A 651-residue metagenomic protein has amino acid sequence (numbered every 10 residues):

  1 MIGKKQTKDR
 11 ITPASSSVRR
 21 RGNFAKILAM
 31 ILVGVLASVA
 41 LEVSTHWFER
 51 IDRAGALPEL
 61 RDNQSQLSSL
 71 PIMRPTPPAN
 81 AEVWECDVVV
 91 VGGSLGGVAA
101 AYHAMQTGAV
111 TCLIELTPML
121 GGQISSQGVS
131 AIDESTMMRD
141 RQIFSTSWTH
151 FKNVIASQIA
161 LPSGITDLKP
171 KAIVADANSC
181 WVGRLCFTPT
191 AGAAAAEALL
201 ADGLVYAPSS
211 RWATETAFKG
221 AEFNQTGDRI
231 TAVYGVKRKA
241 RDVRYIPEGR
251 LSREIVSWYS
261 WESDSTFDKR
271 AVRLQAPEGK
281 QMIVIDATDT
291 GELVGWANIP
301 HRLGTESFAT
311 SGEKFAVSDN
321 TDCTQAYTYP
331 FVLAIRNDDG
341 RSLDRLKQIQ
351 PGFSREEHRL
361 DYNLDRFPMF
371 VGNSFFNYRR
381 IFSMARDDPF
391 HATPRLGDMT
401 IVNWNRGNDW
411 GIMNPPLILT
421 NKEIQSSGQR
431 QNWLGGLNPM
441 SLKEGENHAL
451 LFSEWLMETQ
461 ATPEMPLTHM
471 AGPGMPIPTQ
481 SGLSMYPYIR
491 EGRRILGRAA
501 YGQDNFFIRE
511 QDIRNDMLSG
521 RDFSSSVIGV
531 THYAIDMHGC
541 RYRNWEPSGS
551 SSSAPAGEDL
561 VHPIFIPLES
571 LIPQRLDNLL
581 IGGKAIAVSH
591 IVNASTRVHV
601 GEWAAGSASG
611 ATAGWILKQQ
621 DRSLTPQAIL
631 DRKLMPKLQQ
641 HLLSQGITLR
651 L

Functional and structural regions predicted by a protein language model:
M1-I11: N-terminal intrinsically disordered, acidic low-complexity segments at the extreme N-terminus
I11-V88, A240-E254, S260-S265: Extreme N-terminal leader/targeting segments of oxidoreductases
T45-D52, S65-P71, A213-I283, A287-L651: Flavin (FAD/FMN)-binding glycine-rich loop and adjacent Rossmann-like elements that form
P58-E59, N63-Q66, P77, A109-V110 (+3 more regions): Conserved N-terminal/central alpha/beta ligand/cofactor-binding core
C86-V89, S135-R139, N178-F187, K280 (+3 more regions): Second-shell loop/turn segments in exported
V88-C112: N-terminal Rossmann-like FAD-binding beta1-loop-alpha1 element of flavoenzymes
G96, T188, G192-A196, D289-L293 (+1 more regions): Stable alpha-helical elements in mature extracytoplasmic
M105-S125, S130-D140, F144, L274-S307: Hydrophobic or amphipathic alpha-helical targeting/insertion segments
